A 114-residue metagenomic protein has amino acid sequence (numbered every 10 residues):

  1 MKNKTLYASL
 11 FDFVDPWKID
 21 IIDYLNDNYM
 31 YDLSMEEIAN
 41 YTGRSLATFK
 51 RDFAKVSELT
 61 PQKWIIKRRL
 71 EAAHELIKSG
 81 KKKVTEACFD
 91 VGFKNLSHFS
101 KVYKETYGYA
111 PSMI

Functional and structural regions predicted by a protein language model:
M1-Y31, E36-T42, K55-T60, K67: Short, Lys/Arg-enriched, Trp-marked, Pro/Gly-tolerant hinge/linker segments that flank
F11, I65-H74, S112-I114: Short, basic, alpha-helical segments at the C-terminal edge of helix-turn-helix-like DNA-binding modules
D32, K81-K82: Residue at a beta-strand N-cap/secondary-structure junction
D32-R68, C88-A110: Basic/polar phosphate-binding segments, predominantly the helix-turn-helix DNA-binding elements of transcriptional
K82-K83, H98: Residue-level recognition of oxygen-bearing side chains
